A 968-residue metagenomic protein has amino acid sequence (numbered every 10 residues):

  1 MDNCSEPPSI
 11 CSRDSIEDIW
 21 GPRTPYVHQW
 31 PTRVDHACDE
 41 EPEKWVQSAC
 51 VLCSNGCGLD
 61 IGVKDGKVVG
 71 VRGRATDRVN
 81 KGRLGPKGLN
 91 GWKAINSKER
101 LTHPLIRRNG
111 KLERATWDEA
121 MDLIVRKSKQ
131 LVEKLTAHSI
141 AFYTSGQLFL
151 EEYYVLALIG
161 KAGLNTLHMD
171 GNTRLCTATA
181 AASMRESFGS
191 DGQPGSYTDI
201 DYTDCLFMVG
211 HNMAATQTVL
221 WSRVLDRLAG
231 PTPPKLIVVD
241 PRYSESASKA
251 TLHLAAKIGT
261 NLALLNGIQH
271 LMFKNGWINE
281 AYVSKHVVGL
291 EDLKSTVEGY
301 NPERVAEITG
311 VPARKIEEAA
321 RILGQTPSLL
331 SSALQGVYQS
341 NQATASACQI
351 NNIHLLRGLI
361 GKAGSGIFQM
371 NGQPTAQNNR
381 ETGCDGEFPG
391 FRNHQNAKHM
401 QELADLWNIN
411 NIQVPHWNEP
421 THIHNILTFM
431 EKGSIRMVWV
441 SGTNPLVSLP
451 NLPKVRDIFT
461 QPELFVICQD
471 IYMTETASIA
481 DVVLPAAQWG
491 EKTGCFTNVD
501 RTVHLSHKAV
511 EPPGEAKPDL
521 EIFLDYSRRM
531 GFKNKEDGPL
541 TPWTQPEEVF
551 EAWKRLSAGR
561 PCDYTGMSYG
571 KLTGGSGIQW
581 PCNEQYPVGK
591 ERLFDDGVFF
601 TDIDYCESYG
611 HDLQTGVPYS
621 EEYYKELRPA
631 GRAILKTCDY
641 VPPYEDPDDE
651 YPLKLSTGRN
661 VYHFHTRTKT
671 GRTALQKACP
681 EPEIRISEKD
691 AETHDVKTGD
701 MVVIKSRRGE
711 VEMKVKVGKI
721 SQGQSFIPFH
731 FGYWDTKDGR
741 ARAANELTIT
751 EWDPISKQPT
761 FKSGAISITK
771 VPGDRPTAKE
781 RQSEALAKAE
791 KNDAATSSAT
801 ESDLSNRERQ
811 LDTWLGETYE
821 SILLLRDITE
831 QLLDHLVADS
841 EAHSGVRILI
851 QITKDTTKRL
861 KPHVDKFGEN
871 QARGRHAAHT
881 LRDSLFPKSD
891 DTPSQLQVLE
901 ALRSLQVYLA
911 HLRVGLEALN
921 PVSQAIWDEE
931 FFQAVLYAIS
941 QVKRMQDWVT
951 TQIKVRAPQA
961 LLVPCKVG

Functional and structural regions predicted by a protein language model:
M1-N275, P312, H394, I409-H416 (+6 more regions): N-terminal export/assembly segments and adjacent metallocofactor-ligating motifs of anaerobic energy-metabolism
D2-I19, P513, D519-I578, E584 (+2 more regions): Long, contiguous, secondary-structure-rich segments that constitute the structural scaffold of globular domains
R107-R114, H270, N275-A313, R392-V414 (+5 more regions): N-terminal leader/propeptide and maturation segments of large enzyme subunits in energy/redox metabolism and hydrolases
A141-F149, I308-V311, L334-N341, G372-Q373 (+1 more regions): Conserved short loop/turn motifs at secondary-structure junctions
Y154-L225, T232-I237, L262-N266, H354-I479 (+2 more regions): Extended redox/cofactor-interaction regions of prokaryotic respiratory oxidoreductases
Y197, E491-P512, F523, S527 (+1 more regions): Glycine/threonine-rich phosphate-binding loop and adjacent beta-strand/alpha-helix elements that clamp
R242-E245, Y472-H507: Flexible glycine/proline-rich, aromatic-decorated loop/lid segments
T796-G968: Amphipathic alpha-helical hairpins
